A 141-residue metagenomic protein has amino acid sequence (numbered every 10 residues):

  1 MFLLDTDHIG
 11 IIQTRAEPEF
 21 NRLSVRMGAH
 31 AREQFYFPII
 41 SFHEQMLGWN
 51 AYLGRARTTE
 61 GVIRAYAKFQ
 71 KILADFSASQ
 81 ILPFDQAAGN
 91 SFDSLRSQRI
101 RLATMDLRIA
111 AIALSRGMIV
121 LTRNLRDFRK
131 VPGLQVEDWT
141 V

Functional and structural regions predicted by a protein language model:
M1, A110, L114-V141: Acidic, PIN/NYN-like endoribonuclease modules and their adjacent C-terminal/linker elements
M1, V25-A29, I72-L73, I81 (+2 more regions): Short secondary-structure boundary/capping segments
M1-S41, A51-Q70: Short, well-structured N-terminal submotif of metal-dependent ribonuclease cores
L4-D5, P38, L102-A103, N124 (+1 more regions): Histidine- and aromatic-rich ligand-binding microenvironments
H8, S41, A88, I109 (+1 more regions): Alpha-helix capping/helix-boundary segments
Q13-A16, W49, R96, P132 (+1 more regions): Short, flexible helix/strand-to-coil boundary loops that buttress conserved ligand/catalytic motifs in alpha/beta
L47-L53, A74-L121: Active-site neighborhoods of divalent-metal-dependent phosphate/nucleic-acid chemistry enzymes
